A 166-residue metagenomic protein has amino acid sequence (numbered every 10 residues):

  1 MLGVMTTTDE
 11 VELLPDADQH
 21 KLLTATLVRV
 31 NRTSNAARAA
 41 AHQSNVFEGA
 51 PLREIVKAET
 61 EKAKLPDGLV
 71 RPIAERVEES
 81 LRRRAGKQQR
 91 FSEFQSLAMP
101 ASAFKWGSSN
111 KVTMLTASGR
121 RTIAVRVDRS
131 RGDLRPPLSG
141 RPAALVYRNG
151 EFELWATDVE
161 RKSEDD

Functional and structural regions predicted by a protein language model:
M1-D166: Nucleic-acid substrate recognition interfaces
